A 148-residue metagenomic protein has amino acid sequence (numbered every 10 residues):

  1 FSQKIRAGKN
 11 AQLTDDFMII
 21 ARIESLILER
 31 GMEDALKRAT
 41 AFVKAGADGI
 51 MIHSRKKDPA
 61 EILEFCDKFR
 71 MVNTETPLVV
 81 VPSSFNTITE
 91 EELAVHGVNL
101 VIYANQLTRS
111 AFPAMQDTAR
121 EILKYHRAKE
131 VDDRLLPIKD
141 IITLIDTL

Functional and structural regions predicted by a protein language model:
F1-V101, S110-R120: Alpha/beta enzyme core
Q106-L148: Extended, intrinsically disordered, low-complexity segments
